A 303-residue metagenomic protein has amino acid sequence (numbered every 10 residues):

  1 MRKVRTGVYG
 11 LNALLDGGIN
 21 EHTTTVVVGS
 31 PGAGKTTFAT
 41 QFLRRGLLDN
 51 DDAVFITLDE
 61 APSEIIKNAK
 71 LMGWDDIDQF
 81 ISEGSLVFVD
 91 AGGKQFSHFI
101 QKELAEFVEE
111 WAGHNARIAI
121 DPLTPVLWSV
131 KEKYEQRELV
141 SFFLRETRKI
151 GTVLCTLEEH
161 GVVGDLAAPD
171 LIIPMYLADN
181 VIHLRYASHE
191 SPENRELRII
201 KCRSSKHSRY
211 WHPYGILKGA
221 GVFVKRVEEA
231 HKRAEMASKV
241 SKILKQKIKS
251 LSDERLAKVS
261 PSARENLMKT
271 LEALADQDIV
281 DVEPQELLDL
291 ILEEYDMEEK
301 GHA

Functional and structural regions predicted by a protein language model:
M1-M72: The Walker A/P-loop phosphate-binding site
G17-N20, R45-N50, D78-S82, E109-G113 (+3 more regions): Conserved catalytic network of the ASCE P-loop NTPase/AAA+ motor domain
T25, H98-L177: P-loop NTPase motor core
T25, V54-I56, V87-V89, L154 (+1 more regions): Hydrophobic/aromatic beta-strand patches that form the interior of the parallel beta-sheet core in alpha/beta enzyme
D51-W128: Conserved inter-motif catalytic segment of the P-loop NTP-binding fold
D59-S63, G92-S97, L123-V126, E159-G164 (+4 more regions): Conserved nucleotide-binding/hydrolysis micro-motifs of P-loop NTPases
T152-G219: Phosphate-binding/switch region of NTP-binding enzymes
K206-A303: C-terminal regions of RecA-like/P-loop NTPase motor modules
